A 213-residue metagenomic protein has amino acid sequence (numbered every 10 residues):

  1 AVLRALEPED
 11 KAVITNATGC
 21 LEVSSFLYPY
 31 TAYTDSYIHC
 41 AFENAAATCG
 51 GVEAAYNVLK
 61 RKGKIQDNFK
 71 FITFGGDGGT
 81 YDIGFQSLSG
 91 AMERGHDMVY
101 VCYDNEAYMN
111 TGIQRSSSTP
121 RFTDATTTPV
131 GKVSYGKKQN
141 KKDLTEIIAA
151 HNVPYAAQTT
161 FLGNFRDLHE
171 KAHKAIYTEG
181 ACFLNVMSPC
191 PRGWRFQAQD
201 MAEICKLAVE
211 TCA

Functional and structural regions predicted by a protein language model:
A1-Y100, I113, T119-T123: Cofactor-binding active-site loop characterized by glycine-rich and histidine/acidic residues
D67-F71, D82-V99, Y103-A213: Glycine-rich ThDP/TPP pyrophosphate-binding loop and its adjacent helix/strand module within ThDP-dependent enzymes
